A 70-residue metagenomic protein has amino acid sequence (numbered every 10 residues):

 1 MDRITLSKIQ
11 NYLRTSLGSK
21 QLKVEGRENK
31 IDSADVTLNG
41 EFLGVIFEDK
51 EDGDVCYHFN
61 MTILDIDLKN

Functional and structural regions predicted by a protein language model:
M1-N70: Terminal leader/tail segments of proteins
